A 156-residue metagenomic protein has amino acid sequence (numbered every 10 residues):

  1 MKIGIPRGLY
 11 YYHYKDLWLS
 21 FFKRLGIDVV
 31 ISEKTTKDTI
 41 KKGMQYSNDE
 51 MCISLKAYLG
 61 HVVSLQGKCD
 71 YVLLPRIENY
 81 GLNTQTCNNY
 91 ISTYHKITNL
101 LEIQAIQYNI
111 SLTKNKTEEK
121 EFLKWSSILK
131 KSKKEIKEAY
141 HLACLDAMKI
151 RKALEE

Functional and structural regions predicted by a protein language model:
M1-E156: An N-terminal assembly and electron-transfer interface module characteristic of large anaerobic redox and radical
